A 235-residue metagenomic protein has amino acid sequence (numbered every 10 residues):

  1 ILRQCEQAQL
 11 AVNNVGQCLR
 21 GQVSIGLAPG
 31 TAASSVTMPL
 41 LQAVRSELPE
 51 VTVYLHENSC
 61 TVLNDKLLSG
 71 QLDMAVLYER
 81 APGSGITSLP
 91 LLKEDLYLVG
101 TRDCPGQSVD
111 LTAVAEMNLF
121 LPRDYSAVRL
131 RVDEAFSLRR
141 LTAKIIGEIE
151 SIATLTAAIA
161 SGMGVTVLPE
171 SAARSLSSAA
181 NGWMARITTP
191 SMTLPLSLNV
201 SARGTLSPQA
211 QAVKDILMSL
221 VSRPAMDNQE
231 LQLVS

Functional and structural regions predicted by a protein language model:
I1-Q17, S219: Alpha-helical "hinge/linker" immediately C-terminal to small N-terminal DNA-binding modules
Q17, I86-D124: Flexible hinge/capping segments at coil-to-helix
R20-G83: Central regulatory/effector-binding core of bacterial HTH transcription factors
S35, V109, N118-R139, L206-A210 (+2 more regions): Secondary-structure junction motif
S46, E170-G182, T189-S235: C-terminal effector-binding regulatory domain of bacterial HTH transcription factors
S59-N64, L68-Q71, Y78, Y125-A185: Hydrophobic hinge/microswitch elements
L67, L98-V99, L198: Intrinsically disordered, acidic Ser/Thr/Pro-rich N-terminal transactivation domains of bZIP transcription factors
G83-E94, Q107, A153-R203: Beta-alpha-beta core module
